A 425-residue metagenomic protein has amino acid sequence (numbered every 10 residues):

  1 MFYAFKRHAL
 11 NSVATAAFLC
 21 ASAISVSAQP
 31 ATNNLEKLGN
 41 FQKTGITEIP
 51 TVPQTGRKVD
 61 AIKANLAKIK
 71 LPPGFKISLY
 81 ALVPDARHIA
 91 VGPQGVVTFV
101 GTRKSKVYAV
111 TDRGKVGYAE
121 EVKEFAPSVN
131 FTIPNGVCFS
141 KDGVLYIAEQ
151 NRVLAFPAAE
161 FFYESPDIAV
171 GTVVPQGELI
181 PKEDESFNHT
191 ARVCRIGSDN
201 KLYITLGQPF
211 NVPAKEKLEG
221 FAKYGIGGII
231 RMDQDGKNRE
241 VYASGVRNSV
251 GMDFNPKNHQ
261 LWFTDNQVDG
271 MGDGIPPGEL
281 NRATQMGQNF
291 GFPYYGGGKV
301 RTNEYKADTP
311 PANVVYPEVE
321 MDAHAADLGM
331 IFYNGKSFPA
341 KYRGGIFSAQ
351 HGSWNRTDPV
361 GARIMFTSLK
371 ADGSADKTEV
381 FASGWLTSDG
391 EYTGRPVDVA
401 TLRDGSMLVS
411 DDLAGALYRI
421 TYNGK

Functional and structural regions predicted by a protein language model:
P30-P72, A191, Q208-A214, Y224-G227 (+6 more regions): Beta-propeller domain segments
L79-V83, F125-N130, V174-L179, E183-S186 (+4 more regions): Surface loop/turn motifs at the tips and blade-to-blade linkers of beta-strand repeat domains
V97-V100, V144-Y146, K201-T205, Q260-T264 (+2 more regions): Conserved beta-propeller blade signature
A109, V116-K141: Blade-loop segments of beta-propeller domains
V110-G117, F156-S165, Q285-G287, T367-G373 (+1 more regions): Short loop/turn segments immediately following beta-strands, especially the blade-tip and inter-blade linker loops
N151-R195: Asp-box/WD-like beta-propeller blade repeats and closely related beta-sheet repeat scaffolds
A400-K425: Blade-level signature of beta-propeller repeat domains, shared across WD40, Kelch, NHL, RCC1 and BNR/Asp-box propellers
